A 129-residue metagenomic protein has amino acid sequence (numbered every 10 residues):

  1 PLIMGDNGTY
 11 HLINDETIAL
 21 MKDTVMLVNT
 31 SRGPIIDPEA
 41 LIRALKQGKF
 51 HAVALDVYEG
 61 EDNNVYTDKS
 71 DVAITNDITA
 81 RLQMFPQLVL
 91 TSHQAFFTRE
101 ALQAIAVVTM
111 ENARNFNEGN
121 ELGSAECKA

Functional and structural regions predicted by a protein language model:
P1-L12, L20, N29-R32: Rossmann-like NAD(P)-binding element
N7-G8, I13, D77, S92: Residue-level signal for pocket-adjacent positions within structured domains
T24, S31-A129: Rossmann-like dinucleotide-binding domain for NAD(H)/NADP(H)
